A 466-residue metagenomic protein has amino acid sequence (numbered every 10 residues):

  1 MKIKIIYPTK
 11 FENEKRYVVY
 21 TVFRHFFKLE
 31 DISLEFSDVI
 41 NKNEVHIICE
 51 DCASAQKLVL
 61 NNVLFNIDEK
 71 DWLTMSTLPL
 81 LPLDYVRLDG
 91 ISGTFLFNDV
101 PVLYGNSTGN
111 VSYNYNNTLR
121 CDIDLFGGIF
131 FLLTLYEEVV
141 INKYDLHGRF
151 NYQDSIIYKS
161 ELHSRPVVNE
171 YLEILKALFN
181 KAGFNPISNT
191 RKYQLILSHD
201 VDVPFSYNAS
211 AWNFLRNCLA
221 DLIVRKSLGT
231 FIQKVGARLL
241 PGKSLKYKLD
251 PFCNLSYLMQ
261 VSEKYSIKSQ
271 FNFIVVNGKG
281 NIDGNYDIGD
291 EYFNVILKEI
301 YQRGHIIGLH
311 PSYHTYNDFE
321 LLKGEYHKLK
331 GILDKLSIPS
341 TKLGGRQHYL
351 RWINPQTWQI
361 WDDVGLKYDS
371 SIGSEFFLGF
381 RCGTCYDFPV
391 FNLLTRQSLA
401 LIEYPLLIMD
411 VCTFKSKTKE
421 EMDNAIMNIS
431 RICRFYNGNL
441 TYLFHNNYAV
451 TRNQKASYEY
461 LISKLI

Functional and structural regions predicted by a protein language model:
M1-I288, S374-F377, C382-Y386, L393-I466: Terminal accessory/targeting
V22-F26, V261, E299, R303 (+4 more regions): Alpha-helical structural signal in soluble globular domains
S33, D38, T315-S398, Y442 (+1 more regions): Catalytic domains of cell-wall/extracellular-matrix polysaccharide-remodeling enzymes, centered on de-N-acetylation
D200, H310, W361: Conserved hydrophobic/aromatic pocket- or pore-lining residues that grip, position, or stack substrates in active sites
S206-Y207, G229, C253-W352, N446: Metal-dependent polysaccharide deacetylase catalytic core of the NodB/CE4 family, i.e., the active-site-bearing domain
